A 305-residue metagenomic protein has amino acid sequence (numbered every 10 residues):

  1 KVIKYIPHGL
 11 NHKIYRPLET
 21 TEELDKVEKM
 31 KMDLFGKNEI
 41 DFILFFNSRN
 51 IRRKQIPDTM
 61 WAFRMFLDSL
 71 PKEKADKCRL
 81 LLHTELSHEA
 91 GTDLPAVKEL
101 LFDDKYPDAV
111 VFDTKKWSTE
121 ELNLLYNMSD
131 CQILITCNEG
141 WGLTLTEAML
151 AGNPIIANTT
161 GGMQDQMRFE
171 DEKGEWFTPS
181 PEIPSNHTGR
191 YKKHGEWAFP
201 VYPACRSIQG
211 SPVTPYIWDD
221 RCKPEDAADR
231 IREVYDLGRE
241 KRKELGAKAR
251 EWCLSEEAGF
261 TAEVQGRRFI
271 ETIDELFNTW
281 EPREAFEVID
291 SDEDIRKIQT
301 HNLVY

Functional and structural regions predicted by a protein language model:
G9: Carbohydrate-associated surface elements
K13, P17-I43, L70-A75, C222: Nucleotide-sugar donor-binding and catalytic loop/hinge architecture of NDP-sugar-dependent glycosyltransferases
G36-K54, M60-F63, L80-L82: Conserved donor-binding/catalytic core segment of Leloir-type glycosyltransferases
T84-L86, G91-E120, L124: Nucleotide-activated donor-binding/catalytic signature segment of Leloir-type glycosyltransferases, i.e., the conserved
C137: Aromatic "clamp/platform" in nucleotide-sugar-dependent glycosyltransferases that forms part of the donor/acceptor
G142-L145, M163: Short glycine/serine-rich donor-binding loops of glycosyltransferases
P154-A157, M167-R168, G174-I183: Short hydrophobic beta-strand element within catalytic cores of glycosyltransferases and related nucleotide-activated
G195-Y305: C-terminal amphipathic helix plus adjacent low-complexity, charged tail appended to glycosyltransferase catalytic
